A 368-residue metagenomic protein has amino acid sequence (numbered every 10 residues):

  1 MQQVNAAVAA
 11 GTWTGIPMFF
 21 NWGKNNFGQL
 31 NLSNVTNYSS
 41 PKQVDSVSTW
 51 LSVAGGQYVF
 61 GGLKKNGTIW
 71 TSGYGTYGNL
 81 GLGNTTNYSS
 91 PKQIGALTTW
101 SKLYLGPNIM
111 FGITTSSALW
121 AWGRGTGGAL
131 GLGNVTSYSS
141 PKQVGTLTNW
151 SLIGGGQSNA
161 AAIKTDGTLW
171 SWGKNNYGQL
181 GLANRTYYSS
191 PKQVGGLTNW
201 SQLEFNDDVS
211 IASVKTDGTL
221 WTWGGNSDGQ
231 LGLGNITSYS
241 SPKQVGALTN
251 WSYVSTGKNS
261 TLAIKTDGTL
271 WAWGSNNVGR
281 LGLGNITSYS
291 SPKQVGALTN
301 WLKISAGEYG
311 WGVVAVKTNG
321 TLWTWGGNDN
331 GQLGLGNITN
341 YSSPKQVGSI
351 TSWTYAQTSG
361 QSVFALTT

Functional and structural regions predicted by a protein language model:
M1-W22, T367-T368: Enriched but not universal
F20-S39, S72-K92, W122-K142, G173-S189 (+3 more regions): Short glycine/serine- and acidic-residue-enriched loop/turn motifs that recur at repeat junctions
N21, V59-G62, T71, I109-G112 (+12 more regions): Conserved core positions of repeat-based scaffolds
N25, G56, L63-K64, G75 (+15 more regions): Structural WD40 beta-propeller signal
F27, V35, S46-T49, G55-Y58 (+26 more regions): Disulfide-stabilized cysteine-rich extracellular repeat microdomains
T49-S52, K65-T68, T99-K102, T115-A118 (+9 more regions): Tandem repeat domain/solenoid detector
N340, T354-T368: Blade-level signature of beta-propeller repeat domains, shared across WD40, Kelch, NHL, RCC1 and BNR/Asp-box propellers
